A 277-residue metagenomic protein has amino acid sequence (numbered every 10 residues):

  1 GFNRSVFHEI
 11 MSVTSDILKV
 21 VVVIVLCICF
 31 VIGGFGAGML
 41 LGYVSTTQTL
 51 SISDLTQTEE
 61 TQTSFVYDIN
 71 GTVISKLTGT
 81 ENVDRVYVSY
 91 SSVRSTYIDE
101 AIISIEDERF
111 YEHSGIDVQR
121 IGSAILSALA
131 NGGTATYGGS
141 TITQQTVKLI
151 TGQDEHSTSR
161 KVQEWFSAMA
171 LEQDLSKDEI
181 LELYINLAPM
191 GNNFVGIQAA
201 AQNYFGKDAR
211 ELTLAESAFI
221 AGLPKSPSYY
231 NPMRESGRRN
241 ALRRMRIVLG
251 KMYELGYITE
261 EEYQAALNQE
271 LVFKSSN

Functional and structural regions predicted by a protein language model:
G1-I69, V73-I74, R109, L129: N-terminal type II signal-anchor transmembrane helix that functions as the membrane-insertion/stop-transfer segment
T49-I52, E81-Y90, I105: N-terminal post-signal-peptidase region of extra-cytosolic proteins
T58, T80, S114-I121, T158-K161: Short, glycine-/polar-rich solvent-exposed loops and beta-turns at beta-strand/coil boundaries
T63-D68, V73-T78, Y87, A101-S104 (+5 more regions): Soluble periplasmic/extracytoplasmic beta-strand elements of cell-envelope proteins
I69-T72, G79-T80, V93-Y97, I105-E108 (+5 more regions): Solvent-exposed coil/turn segments that connect beta secondary-structure elements in extracytoplasmic/periplasmic
K76-Y87, S127, K225-Y229, L271-S276: Acidic/histidine-rich, surface-exposed loop or edge segments in extracytoplasmic proteins
Y90-I142, V195-A200, F205: Flexible, acidic/glycine-enriched loop-and-adjacent beta/alpha segments that face the extracytoplasmic/periplasmic side
T134-N277: Non-catalytic, structured segments within soluble enzyme domains
